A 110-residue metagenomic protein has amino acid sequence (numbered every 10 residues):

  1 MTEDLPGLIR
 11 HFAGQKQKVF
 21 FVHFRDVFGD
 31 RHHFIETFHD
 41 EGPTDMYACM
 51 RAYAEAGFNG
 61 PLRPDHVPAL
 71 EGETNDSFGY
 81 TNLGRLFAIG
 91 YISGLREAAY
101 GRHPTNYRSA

Functional and structural regions predicted by a protein language model:
M1-A110: Histidine-acidic metal/acid-base catalytic patches
